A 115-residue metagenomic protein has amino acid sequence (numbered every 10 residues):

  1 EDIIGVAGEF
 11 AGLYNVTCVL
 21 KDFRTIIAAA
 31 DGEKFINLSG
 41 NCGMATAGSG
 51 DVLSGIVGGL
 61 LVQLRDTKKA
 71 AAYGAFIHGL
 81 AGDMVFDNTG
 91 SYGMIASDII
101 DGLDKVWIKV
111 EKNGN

Functional and structural regions predicted by a protein language model:
E1-I36: Glycine-rich phosphate/dinucleotide-binding loop and adjoining beta-alpha-beta core of small-molecule
I3-A11, T67-A81, A96-D104: Short, well-structured alpha-helical segments that form the helix of a local strand-helix-strand
D22, G32, S39, L80 (+1 more regions): Residue-level signal for pocket-adjacent positions within structured domains
R24-T25, N41-G43, A75-G79: Acidic, glycine-rich active-site loops and adjacent beta-strand->loop/helix elements that engage anionic groups
K34-G48: Short pre-catalytic strand/loop immediately N-terminal to key active-site residues, enriched for Gly-Thr
F35-N37, S54, H78-G82: Short acidic (Asp/Glu) and glycine-rich catalytic loops that position anionic groups and cofactors
T46-I77: Short, small-residue alpha-helix embedded
L80-N115: Charged C-terminal helix
